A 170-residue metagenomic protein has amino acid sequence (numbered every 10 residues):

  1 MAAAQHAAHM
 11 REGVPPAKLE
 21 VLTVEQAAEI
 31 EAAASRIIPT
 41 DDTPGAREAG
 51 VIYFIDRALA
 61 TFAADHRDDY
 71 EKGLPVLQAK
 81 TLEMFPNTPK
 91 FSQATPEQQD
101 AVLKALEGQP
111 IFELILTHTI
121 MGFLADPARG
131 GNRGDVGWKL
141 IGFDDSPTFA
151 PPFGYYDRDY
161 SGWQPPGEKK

Functional and structural regions predicted by a protein language model:
M1-Q5, T95: N-terminal export signals
Q5-A49: Immediate post-signal-peptide N-terminus of mature secreted/exported proteins
V14-P15, E25-A32, G50-K170: Mature-region segments of soluble proteins
